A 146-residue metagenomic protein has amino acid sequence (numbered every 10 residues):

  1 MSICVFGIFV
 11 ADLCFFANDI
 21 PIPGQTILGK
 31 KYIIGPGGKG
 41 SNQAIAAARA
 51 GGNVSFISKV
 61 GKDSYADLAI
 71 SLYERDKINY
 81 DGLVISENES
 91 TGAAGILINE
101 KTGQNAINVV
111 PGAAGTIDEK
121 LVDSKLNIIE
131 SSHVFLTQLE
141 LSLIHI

Functional and structural regions predicted by a protein language model:
M1, T91-A93, Q104-N105: Change "...and in nucleic-acid phosphodiester-cleaving endonucleases..." to "...and in nucleic-acid processing enzymes
M1-K59, S64-L68, E74-R75: Glycine-rich phosphate/adenosyl-contacting loop at the front of the ribokinase-like
I45, A93-L97: Short beta-strand scaffold segments in enzyme catalytic cores
V60-G61, L139-S142: N-terminal glycine-rich "phosphate-gripper" loop used for MgATP/nucleotide binding and carboxylate activation
S64-D76, I96-I98, G103, I107: Active-site-proximal loop->helix
D76-N88: A glycine-rich helix N-cap at a beta->alpha junction
I85-S86, I96-V134, L139: Conserved phosphate-binding/catalytic loop of the ribokinase/pfkB sugar-kinase fold
I144-I146: Conserved small/polar residues in nucleotide/adenosyl-binding loops
